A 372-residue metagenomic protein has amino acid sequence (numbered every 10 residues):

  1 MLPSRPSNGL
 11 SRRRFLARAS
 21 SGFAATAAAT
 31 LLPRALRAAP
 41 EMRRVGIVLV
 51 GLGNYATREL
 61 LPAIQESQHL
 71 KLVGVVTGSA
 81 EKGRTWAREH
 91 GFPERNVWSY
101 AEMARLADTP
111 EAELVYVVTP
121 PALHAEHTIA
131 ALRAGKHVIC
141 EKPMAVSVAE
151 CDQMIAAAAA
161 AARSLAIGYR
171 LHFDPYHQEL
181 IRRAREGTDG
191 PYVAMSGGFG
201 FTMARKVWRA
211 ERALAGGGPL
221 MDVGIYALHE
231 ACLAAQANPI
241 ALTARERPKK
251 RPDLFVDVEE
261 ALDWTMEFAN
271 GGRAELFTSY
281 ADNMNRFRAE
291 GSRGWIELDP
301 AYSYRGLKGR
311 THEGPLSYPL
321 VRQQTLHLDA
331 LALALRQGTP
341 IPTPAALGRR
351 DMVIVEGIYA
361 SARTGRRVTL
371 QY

Functional and structural regions predicted by a protein language model:
L2-F23: N-terminal secretory signal peptides and thylakoid transit peptides that target proteins across membranes
R18-G91: N-terminal Rossmann-like dinucleotide-binding module
N96-A157: Beta-loop-alpha module in the N-terminal Rossmann-like domain of NAD(P)-dependent dehydrogenases, especially those
C140, L165-I167, S196, L276 (+1 more regions): Hydrophobic residues in well-ordered beta-strands that form the structural core
S164, L171-F255, G365: Predominantly a Rossmann-like dinucleotide-binding segment in NAD(P)-dependent oxidoreductases
R170, N285-V353, A362, R366-Y372: C-terminal glycine/acidic-rich active-site capping loop/insertion
L228-S303, L328-T339: Contiguous beta-strand/loop segments that form the cofactor/metal-binding neighborhood of enzyme cores
